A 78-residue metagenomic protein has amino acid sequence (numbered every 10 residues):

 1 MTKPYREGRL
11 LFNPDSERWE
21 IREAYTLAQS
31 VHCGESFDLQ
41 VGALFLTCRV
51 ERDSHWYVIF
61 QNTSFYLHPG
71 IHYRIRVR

Functional and structural regions predicted by a protein language model:
T2-A28: Mixed-charge, Lys/Arg-rich low-complexity intrinsically disordered regions
Y5, H32-G34, F45: Short beta-strand-initiation
G8, E35-F37, C48, W56: Residue-level detector of beta-strand structural context in well-folded domains
F12-P14, Q40, E51-R52: Generic beta-strand structural signal
E17-E23, F37, H55-V58: Short polybasic amphipathic segments
L27-V41: Short coil-to-beta transition motif at edge beta-strands of beta-rich domains
L44-R78: Short, compact, well-ordered microdomains
